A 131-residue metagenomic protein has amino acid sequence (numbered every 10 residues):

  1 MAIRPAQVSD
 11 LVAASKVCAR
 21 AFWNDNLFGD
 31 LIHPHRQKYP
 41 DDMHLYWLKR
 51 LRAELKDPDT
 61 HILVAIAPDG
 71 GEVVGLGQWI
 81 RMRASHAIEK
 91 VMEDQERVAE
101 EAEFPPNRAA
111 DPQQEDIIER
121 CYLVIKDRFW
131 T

Functional and structural regions predicted by a protein language model:
A2-K16: A short beta-loop-alpha structural element at the N-terminal edge of CoA-dependent acyl/N-acetyltransferase catalytic
A6, V17-A19, A65-P68: Acidic/polar N-terminal loop/beta-strand segments that form early-domain functional surfaces
L11, F22, G70, A84-S85: Surface-exposed, flexible loop/turn segments at secondary-structure boundaries
K16-K38, E54, H86: Helix-loop element at the rim of GNAT/NAT acetyltransferase active sites that forms part of the acceptor-substrate
D25-K49, F104-V124: Conserved GNAT-fold acetyl-CoA-binding loop/helix
Q37-K38, D42-V64, A84-A87: A short helix-loop-beta-strand connector motif used in the catalytic cores of GNAT acetyltransferases and, in some
I62-I66, G71-R81: Conserved beta-strand in the GNAT
Q78-T131: Conserved acyl-donor/pantetheine-binding loop and adjacent beta-alpha core of acyl/acetyltransferases and related
